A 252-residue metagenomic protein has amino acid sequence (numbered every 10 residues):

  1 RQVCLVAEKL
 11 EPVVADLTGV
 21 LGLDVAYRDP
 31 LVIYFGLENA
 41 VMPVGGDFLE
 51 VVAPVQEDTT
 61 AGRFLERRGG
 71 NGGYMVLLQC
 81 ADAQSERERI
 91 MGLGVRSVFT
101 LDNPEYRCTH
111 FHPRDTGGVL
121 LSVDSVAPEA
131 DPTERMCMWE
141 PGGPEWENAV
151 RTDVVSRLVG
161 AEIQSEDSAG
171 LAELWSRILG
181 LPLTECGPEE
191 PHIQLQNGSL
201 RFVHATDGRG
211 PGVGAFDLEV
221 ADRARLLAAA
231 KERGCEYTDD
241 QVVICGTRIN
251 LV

Functional and structural regions predicted by a protein language model:
R1-V14, N71-L78, A127-A172, V213-F216: N-terminal beta-strand motif that seeds the catalytic metal site of vicinal oxygen chelate
C4-F48, S85-F111, D153-S199, R225-E232: Core segments of cupin and vicinal oxygen chelate
C4-K9, V41-G45, F64-G72, P113-T116 (+3 more regions): Short, low-complexity cationic-aromatic patches
D29-L31, A40-G62, R67-G69, V252: Conserved donor-binding loop and adjoining core beta-sheet/short helix segment in diverse acyl/aminoacyl transferases
P30, T60-F64, P132-E134, C186-G187 (+1 more regions): Short, tandemly repeated low-complexity microdomains enriched for cysteine and small residues
E50, R87-G160, Q194-R201, D207 (+1 more regions): Vicinal oxygen chelate
G70-G94: A gly/proline- and charged-residue-enriched helix-loop-helix capping module
